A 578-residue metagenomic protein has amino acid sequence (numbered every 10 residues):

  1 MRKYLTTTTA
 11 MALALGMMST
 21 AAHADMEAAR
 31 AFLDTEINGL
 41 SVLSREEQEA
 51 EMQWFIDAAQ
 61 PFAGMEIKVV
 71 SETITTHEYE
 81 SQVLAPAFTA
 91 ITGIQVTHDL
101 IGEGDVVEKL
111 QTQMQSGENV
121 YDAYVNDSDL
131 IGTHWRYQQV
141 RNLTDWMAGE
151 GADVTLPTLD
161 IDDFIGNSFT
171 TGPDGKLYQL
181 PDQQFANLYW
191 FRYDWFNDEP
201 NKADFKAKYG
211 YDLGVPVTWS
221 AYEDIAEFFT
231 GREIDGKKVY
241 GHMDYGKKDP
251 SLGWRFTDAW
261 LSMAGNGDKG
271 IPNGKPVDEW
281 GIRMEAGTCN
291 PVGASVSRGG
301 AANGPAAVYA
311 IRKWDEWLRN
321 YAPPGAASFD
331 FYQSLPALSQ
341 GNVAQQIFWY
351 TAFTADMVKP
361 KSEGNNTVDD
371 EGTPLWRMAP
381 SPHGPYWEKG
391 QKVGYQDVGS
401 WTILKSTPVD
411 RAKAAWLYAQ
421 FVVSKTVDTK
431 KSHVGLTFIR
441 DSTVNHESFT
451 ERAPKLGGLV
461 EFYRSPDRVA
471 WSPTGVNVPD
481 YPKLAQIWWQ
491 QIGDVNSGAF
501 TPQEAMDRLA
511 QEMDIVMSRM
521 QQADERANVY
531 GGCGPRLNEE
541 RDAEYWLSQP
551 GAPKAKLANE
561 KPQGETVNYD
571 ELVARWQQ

Functional and structural regions predicted by a protein language model:
M1-A22: Gram-negative bacterial Sec-dependent N-terminal signal peptides
M26-P61, S128-L188, G281-R283, L375-S381 (+1 more regions): Hinge/lid segment of periplasmic solute-binding proteins
M52-A58, T75-Q95, W190, D194 (+1 more regions): Short, polar/charged alpha-helical segment
M52-Q53, E66, T373-H383, Y395 (+3 more regions): Long, aromatic- and glycine/proline-rich binding clefts that accommodate carbohydrate-like moieties
P86-D163, D198-P200, D204-K206, A344-Q345 (+1 more regions): Extracytoplasmic "Venus flytrap"/periplasmic binding protein-like
S128-V140, T144-A148, F164-Y211, E223 (+3 more regions): Periplasmic solute-binding protein
T171, R319-G325, Q333, N342-Q346 (+5 more regions): Extracytoplasmic/periplasmic substrate-recognition and gating elements
A221-E227, G265-S328, G372, S381: Glycine-centered hinge/linker elements that transmit conformational signals in sensory and ligand-binding systems
